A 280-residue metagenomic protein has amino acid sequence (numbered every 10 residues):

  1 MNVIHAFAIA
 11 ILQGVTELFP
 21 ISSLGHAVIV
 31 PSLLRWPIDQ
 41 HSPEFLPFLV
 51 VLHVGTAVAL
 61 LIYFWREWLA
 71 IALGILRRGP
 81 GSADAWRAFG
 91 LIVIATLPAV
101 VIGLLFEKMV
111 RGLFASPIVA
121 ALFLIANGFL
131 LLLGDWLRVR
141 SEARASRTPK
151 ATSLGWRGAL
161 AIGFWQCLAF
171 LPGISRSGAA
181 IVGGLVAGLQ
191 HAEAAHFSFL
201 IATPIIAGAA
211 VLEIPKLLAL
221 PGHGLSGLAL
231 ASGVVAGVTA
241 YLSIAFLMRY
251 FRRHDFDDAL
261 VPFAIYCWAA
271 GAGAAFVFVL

Functional and structural regions predicted by a protein language model:
M1-L280: Multi-pass membrane proteins that catalyze or facilitate reactions on polyprenyl-/lipid-phosphate substrates and their
